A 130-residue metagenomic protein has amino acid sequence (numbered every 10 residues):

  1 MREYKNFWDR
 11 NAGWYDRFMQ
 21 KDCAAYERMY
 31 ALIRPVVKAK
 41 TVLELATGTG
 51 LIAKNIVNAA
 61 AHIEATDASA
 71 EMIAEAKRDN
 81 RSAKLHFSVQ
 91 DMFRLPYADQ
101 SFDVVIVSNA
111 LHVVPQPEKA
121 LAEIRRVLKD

Functional and structural regions predicted by a protein language model:
M1-V37, L51, N55, D79: Conserved class I S-adenosyl-L-methionine
A39, F102-D103: Local beta-strand N-terminus motif with an aromatic residue
L43, T47-R94: Class I SAM-dependent methyltransferase SAM/SAH-binding core
I106: A conserved beta-strand element that flanks and buttresses the S-adenosyl-L-methionine
N109-A110: Short catalytic micro-motifs in class I SAM-dependent methyltransferases
E118-D130: A short glycine-rich, Lys/Arg-flanked "PGG" loop and its adjoining helix->strand segment in the class I
